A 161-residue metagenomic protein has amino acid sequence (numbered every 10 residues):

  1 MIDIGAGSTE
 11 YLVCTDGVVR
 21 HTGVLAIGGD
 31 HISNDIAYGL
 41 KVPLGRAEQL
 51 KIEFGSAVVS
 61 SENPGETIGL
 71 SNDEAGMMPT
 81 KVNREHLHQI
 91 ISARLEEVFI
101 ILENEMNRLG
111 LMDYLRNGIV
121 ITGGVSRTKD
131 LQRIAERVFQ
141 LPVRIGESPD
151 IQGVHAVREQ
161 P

Functional and structural regions predicted by a protein language model:
M1, E10-P161: Helical "lid/coupling" subdomains associated with nucleotide-phosphate turnover
A6: Short, glycine/acidic-enriched loop or turn micro-motifs at the edges of active sites
